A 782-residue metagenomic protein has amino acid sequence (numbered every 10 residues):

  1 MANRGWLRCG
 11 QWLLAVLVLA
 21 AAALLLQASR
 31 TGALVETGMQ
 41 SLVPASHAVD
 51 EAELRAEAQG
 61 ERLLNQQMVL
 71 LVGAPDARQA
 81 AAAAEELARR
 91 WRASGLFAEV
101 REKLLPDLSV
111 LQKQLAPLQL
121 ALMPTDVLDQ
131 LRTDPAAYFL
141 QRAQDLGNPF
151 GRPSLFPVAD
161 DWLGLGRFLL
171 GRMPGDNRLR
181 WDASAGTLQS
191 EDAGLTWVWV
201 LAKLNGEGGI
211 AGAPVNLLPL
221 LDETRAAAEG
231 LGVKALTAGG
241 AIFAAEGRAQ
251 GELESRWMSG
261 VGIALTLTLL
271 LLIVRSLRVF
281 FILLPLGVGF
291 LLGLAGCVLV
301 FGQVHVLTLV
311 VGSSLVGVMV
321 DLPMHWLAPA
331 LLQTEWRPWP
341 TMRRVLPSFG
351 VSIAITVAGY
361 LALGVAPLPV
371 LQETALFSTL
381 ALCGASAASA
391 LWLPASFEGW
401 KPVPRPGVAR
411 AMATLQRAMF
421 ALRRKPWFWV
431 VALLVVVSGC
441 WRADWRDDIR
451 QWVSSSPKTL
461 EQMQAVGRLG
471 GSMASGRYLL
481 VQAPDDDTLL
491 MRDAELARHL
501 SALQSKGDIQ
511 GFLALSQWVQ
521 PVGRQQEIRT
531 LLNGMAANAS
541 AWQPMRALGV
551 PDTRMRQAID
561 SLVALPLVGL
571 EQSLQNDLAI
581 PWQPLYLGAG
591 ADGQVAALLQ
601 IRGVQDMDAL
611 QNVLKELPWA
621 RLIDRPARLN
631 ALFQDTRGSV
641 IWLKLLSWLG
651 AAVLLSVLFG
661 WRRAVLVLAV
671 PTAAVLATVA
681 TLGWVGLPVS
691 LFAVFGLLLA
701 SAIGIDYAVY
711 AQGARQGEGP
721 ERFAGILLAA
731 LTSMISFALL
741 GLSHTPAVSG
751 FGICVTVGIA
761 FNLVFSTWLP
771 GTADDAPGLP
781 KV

Functional and structural regions predicted by a protein language model:
M1-L34, P394-I449: Signature of alpha-helical transmembrane segments and their immediate interfacial
A20-A28, E85-V198, G507-W582: Alpha-helical transmembrane helix bundles of large polytopic membrane transport and channel proteins
L26-P75, R178-S184, R442-D485, A702 (+1 more regions): Solvent-exposed, non-transmembrane loop/terminal regulatory segments of multi-pass membrane proteins
R152-L271, S276, A564-V653: Extracytoplasmic
V279-H325, R663-Y710, A738: Hydrophobic transmembrane alpha-helices and their membrane-interface caps in long multi-pass transport proteins
L283, E335-A366, Q716-H744: Pore- and gate-forming transmembrane helices of large, multi-pass membrane proteins
L299, L309, L315-L331, L346 (+4 more regions): Transmembrane alpha-helices and their membrane-interface boundaries in multi-pass membrane transporters and channels
P426-A547: Juxtamembrane segments of multi-pass membrane proteins
